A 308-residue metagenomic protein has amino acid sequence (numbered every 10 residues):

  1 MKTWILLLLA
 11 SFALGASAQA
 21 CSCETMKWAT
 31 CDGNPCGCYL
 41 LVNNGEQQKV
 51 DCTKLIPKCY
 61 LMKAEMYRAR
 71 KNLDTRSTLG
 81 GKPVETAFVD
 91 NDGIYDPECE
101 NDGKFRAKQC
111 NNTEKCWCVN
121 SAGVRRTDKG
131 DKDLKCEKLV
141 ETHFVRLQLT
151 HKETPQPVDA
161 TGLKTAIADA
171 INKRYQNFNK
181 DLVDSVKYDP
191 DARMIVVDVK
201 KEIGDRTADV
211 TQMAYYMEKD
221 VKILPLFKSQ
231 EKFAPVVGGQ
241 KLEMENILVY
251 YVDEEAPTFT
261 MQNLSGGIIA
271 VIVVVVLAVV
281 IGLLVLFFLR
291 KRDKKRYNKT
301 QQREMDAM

Functional and structural regions predicted by a protein language model:
K2-W4, L8-M26: N-terminal signal peptide
S17-C23, K27-T30, A87-W117, G123-R125 (+1 more regions): Extracellular regions of mammalian proteins, primarily the fibronectin type-III
C23-T25, G33-N44, V50, K54-P57 (+5 more regions): Disulfide-rich extracellular modules and peptides
C36, N43, A64-V89, V119-A234 (+1 more regions): Membrane-proximal processing modules and their flanking juxtamembrane segments in eukaryotic cell-surface
E243-P257: Juxtamembrane amphipathic/hinge helix adjacent to a transmembrane helix
D253-V275: Extracellular juxtamembrane-to-transmembrane boundary of type I single-pass membrane glycoproteins
V276-D293: Single-pass type I membrane-protein transmembrane alpha-helix
K294-M308: Cytosolic C-terminal tails of single-pass type I membrane
